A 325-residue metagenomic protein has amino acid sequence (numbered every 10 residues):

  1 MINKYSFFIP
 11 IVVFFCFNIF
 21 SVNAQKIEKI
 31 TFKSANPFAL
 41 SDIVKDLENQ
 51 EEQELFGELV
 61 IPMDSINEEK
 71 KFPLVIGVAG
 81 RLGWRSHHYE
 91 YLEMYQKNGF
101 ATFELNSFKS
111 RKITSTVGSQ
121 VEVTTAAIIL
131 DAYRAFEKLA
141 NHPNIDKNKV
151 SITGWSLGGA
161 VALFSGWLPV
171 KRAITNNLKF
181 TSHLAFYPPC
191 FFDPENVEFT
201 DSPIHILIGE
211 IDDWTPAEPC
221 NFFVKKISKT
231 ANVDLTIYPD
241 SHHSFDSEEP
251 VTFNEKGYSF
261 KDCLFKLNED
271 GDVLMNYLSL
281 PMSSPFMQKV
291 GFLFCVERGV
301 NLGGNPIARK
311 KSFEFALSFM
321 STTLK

Functional and structural regions predicted by a protein language model:
Q25-K70: N-terminal cap/lid segment of alpha/beta-hydrolase-fold proteins
I43, R81-Y89, E93-K97, S107-A127 (+2 more regions): Cap/lid segment of the alpha/beta-hydrolase catalytic domain
S65-F72, G77-T114, F192-D193, I211-A217: Short substrate-entry loop that stabilizes the transition state in hydrolases
Q120-P143, F164: Alpha/beta-hydrolase active-site loop
N144-S156: Alpha/beta-hydrolase fold nucleophile elbow
T200, I206-I208, D212: Short beta-strand/loop motif that positions the catalytic acidic residue of the alpha/beta-hydrolase fold
T215-K226, P250: Short alpha-helix in the alpha/beta-hydrolase fold that links the catalytic acid
N232-K325: C-terminal catalytic histidine-bearing segment of alpha/beta-hydrolase fold enzymes
